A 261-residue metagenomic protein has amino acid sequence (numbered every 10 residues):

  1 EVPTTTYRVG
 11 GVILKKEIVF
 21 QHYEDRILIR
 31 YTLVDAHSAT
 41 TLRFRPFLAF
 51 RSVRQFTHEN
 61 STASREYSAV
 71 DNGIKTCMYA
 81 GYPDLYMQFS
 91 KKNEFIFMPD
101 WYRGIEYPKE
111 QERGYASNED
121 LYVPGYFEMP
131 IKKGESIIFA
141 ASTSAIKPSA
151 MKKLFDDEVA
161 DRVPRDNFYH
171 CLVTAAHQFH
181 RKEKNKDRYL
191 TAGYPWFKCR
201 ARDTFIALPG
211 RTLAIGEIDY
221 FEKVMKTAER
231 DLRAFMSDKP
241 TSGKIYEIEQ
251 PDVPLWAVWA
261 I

Functional and structural regions predicted by a protein language model:
E1-I261: Acidic, mature catalytic/reactive cores of soluble proteins
